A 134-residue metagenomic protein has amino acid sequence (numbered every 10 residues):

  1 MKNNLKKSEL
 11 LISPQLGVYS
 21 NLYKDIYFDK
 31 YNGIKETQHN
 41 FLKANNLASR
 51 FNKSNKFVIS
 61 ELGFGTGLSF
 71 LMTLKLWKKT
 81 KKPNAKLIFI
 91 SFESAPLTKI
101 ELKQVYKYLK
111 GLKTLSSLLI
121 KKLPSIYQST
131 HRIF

Functional and structural regions predicted by a protein language model:
K2-F57, G65-K82: Class I SAM-dependent methyltransferase Rossmann-like catalytic core, especially the SAM/SAH-binding loop
S60: Short beta-strand immediately N-terminal to the catalytic nucleophile in serine-hydrolase-like folds
G63-G65, E93: Conserved S-adenosyl-L-methionine
T80-P83, Y108-K110: A short alpha->loop->secondary-structure connector
P83, I100-L102: Polar, low-complexity loop segments and adjacent catalytic/binding residues used for recognizing and processing sugar
A85-I90: Short beta-strand element of Class I
S91-L97: Active-site nucleophile loop of the alpha/beta-hydrolase fold
K103-F134: S-adenosyl-L-methionine
